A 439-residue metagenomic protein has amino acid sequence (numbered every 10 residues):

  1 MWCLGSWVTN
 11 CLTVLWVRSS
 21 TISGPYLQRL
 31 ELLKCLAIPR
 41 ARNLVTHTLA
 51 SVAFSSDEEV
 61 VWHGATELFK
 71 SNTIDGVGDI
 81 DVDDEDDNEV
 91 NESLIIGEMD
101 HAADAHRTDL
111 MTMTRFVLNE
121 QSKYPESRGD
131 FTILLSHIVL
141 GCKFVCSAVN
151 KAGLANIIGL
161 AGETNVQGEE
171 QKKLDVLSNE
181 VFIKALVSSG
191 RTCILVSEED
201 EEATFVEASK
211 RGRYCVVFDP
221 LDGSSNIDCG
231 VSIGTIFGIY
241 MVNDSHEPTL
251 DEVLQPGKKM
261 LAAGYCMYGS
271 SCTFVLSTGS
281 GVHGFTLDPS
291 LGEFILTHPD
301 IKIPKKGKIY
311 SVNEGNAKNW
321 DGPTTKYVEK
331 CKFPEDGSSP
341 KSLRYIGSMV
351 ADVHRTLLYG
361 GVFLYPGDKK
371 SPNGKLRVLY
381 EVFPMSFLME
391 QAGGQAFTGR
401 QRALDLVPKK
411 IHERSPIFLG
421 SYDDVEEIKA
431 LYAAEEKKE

Functional and structural regions predicted by a protein language model:
M1-V90: Primary recognition of RNase H-like, Mg2+-dependent phosphodiesterase/nuclease domains
L33, V60, A152-A155, G159: Short, polar/charged, Gly/Pro-enriched helix-capping and turn/loop motifs at alpha-helix termini and inter-helix linkers
N91-N156, E163-N165, V176-E439: IMPase-like, lithium-sensitive Mg2+-dependent phosphomonoesterase catalytic core
E169-K172: Alpha-helical scaffold segments that form or flank carboxylate-/histidine-based iron centers
